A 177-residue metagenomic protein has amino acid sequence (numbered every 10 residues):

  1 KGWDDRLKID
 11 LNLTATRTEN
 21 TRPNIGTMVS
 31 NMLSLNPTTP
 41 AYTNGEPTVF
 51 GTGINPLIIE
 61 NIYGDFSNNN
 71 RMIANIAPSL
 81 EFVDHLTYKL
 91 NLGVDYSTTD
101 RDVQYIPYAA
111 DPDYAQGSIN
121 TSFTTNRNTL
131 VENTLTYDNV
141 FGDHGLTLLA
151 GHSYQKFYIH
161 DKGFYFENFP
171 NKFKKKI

Functional and structural regions predicted by a protein language model:
K1, E81-H85: A conserved hydrophobic secondary-structure block that centers on an alpha-helix together with its immediately flanking
G2-I73, K89-I177: Surface-exposed loop/interface segments of Gram-negative outer-membrane beta-barrel transport/assembly proteins
